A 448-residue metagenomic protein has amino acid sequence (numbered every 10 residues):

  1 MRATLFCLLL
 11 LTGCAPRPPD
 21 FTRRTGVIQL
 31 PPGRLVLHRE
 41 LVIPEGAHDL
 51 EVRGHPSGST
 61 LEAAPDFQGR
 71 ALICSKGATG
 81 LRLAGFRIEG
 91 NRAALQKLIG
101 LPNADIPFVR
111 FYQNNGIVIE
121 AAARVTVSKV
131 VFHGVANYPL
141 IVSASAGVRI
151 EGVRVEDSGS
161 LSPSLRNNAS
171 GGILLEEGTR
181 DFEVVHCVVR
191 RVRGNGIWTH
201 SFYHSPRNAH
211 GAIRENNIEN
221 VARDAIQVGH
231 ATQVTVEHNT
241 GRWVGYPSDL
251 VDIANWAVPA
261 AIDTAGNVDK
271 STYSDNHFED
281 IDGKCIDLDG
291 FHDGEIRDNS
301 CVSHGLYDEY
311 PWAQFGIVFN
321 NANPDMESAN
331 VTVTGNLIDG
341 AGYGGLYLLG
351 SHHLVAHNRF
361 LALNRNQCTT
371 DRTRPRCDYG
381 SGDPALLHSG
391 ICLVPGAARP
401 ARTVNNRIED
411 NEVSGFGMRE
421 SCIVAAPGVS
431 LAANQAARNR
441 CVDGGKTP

Functional and structural regions predicted by a protein language model:
M1-C7: Sec-dependent signal peptide recognition, specifically the positively charged N-region followed immediately by
L8-A15: Hydrophobic h-region of N-terminal signal peptides that target proteins for export in Gram-negative bacteria
A15-P31, V36-E45: Acidic Gly/Asp/Thr-rich repetitive segments characteristic of extracellular carbohydrate-active and adhesion proteins
R17, T25, H48-Y112, K129 (+3 more regions): Right-handed parallel beta-helix/beta-spiral solenoid domain characteristic of secreted/periplasmic
R34-L35, L41, A47, P56-S59 (+26 more regions): Residues at the loop-to-beta-strand transition
L37-V42, A64-C74, Q96-V118, G134-I141 (+9 more regions): Extracellular beta-strand/beta-solenoid scaffold signature
A47, P56, G77-A78, L83 (+30 more regions): Parallel beta-helix/beta-solenoid
